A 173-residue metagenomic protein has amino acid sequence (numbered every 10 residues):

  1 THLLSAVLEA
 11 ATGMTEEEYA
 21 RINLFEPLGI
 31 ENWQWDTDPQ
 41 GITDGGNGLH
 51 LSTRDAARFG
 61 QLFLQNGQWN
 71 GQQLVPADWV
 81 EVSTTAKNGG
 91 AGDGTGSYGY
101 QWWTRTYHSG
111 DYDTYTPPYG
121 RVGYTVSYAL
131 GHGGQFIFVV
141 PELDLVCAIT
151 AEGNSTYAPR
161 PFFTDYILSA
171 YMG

Functional and structural regions predicted by a protein language model:
T1-H2, Q40-T43, A56, F63 (+4 more regions): Solvent-exposed loop/turn segments at secondary-structure junctions within structured extracellular/periplasmic domains
T1-L24, A56-F63, D144-C147: Alpha-helical scaffold elements that line and support the substrate/ligand-binding pocket of soluble hydrolases
L8-R21, G67-P76, G92, A158: Structural helix-adjacent loops and short alpha-helical linkers that scaffold large soluble proteins
A11-N47, L51: Active-site helix/loop module of the DD-peptidase/beta-lactamase fold, centered on the serine-lysine SxxK catalytic
A11-T12, L28, F63, G67 (+1 more regions): A generic secondary-structure signal for well-formed alpha-helical elements
W33, T85-V146: Active-site Gly/Thr loop motif
Q61, W69-K87: A conserved catalytic-loop motif detector
V126-G173: Structured C-terminal helix/loop/strand segments within mature extracytoplasmic catalytic/sensor domains
